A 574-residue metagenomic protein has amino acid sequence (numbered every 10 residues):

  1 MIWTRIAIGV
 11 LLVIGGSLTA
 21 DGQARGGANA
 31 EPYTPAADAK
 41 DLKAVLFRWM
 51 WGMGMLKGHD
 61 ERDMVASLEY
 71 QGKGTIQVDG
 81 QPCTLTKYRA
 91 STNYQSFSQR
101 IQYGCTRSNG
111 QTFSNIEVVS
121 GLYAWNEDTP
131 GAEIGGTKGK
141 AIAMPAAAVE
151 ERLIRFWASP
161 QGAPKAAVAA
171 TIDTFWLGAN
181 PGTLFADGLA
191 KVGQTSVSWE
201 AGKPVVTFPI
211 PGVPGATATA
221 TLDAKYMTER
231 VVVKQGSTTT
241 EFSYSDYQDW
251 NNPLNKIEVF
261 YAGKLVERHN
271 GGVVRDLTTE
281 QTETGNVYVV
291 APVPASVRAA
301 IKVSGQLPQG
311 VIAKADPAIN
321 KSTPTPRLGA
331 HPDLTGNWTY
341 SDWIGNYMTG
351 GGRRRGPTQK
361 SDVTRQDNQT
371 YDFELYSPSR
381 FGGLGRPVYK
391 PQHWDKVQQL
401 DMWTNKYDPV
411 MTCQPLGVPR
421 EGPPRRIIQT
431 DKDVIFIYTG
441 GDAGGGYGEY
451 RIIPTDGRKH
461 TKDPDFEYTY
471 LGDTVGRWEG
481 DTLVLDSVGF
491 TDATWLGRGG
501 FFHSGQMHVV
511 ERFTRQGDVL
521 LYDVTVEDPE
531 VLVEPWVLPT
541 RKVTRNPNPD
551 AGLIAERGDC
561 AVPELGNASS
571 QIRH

Functional and structural regions predicted by a protein language model:
M1-W3: N-terminal secretory signal peptides that target proteins for export/translocation
R5-S17: Bacterial N-terminal signal peptides
L18-G22: Sec/Tat signal peptide C-region and signal peptidase I cleavage site
A24-F47, W51, M55-S67, V78-G188 (+2 more regions): PEST-like low-complexity, intrinsically disordered acidic/proline/serine-rich tracts that flank trafficking/processing
Y70: Terminal recognition/anchoring or ligand-binding modules at protein termini
K73-Q77, N270-G272: Hydrophobic lipid-interacting interfaces of membrane-associated proteins
S198-A299, V484-W536, K542: Gly/Pro-enriched, hydrophobic low-complexity segments that function as extracytoplasmic propeptides/linkers
